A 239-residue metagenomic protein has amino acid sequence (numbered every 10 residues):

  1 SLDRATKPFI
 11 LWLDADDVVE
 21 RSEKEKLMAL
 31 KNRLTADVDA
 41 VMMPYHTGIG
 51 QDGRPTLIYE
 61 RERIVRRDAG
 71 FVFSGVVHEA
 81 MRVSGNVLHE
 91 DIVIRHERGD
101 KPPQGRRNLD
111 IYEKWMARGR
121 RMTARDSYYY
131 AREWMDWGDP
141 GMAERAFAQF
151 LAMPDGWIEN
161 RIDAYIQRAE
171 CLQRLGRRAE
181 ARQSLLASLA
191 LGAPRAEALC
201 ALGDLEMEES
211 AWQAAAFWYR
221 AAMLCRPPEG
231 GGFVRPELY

Functional and structural regions predicted by a protein language model:
I10: Short aromatic/hydrophobic "clamp" motif used to bind/position activated sugar donors
V19-R145: Catalytic-site signature of metal-activated, phosphate-bearing donor transferases, centered on the GT-A/GT-A-like
R106-L109, E113, E144, L151 (+4 more regions): Tetratricopeptide repeat
R120-R121, D155, E159, A193 (+1 more regions): Short coil turns that delineate tetratricopeptide repeat
R125, E159-D163, E197, E237: Start-of-helix register in tetratricopeptide repeats
